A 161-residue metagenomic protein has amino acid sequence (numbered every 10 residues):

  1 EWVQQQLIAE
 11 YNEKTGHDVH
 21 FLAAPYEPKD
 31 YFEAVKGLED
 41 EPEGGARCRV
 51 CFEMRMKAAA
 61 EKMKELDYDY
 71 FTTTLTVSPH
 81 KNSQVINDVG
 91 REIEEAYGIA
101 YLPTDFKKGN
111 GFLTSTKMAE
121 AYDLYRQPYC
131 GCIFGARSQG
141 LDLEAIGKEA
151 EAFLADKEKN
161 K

Functional and structural regions predicted by a protein language model:
E1-K161: Nucleotide-activated chemistry modules centered on ATP-dependent adenylation/adenylyltransferase
